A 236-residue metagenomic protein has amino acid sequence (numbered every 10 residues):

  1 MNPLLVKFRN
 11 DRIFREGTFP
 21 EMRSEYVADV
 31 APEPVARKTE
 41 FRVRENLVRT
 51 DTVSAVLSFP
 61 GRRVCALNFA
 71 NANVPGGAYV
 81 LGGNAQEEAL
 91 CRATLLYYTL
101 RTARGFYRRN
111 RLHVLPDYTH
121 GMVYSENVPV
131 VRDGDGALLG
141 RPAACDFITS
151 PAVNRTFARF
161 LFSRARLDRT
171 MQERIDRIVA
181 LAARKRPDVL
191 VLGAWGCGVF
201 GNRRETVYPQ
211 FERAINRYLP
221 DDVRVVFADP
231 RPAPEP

Functional and structural regions predicted by a protein language model:
M1-P236: Macrodomain-like recognition of ADP-ribose-binding/processing modules
